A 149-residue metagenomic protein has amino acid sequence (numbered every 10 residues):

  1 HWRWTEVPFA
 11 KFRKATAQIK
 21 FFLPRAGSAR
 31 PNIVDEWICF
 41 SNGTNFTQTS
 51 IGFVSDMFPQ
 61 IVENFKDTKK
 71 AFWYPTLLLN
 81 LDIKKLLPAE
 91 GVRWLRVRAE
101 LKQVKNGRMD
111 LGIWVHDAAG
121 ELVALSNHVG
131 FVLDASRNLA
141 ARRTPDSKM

Functional and structural regions predicted by a protein language model:
H1-M149: Terminal targeting signals and extreme-terminal segments of soluble enzymes
